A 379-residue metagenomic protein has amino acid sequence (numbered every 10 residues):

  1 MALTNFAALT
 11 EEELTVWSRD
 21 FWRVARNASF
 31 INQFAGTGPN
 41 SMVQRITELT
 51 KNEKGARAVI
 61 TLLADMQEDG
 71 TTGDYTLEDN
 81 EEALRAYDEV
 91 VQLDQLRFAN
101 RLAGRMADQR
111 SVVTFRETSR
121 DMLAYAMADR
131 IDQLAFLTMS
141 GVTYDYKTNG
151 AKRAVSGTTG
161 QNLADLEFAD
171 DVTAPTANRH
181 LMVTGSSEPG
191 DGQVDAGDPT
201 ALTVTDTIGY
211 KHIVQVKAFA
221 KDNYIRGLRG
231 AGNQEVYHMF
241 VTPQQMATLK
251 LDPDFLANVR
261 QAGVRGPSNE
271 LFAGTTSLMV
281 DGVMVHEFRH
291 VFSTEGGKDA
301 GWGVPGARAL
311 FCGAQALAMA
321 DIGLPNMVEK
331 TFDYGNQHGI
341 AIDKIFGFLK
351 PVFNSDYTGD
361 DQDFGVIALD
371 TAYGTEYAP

Functional and structural regions predicted by a protein language model:
M1, A25-N27, F98, N336 (+1 more regions): Polar low-complexity intrinsically disordered regions
M1-L93, D356-V366, D370-P379: N-terminal "assembly arms/tails" that initiate or stabilize quaternary assembly in self-assembling proteins
L3-T15, R19, Q109-P379: Core alpha/beta structural scaffold of self-assembling particle/tube/pore-forming proteins
P39, R101-L102, Y146, M319: Generic signal for short, ordered secondary-structure residues within or immediately flanking folded domains
M42-L49, K54, R97-R105, A124 (+3 more regions): Generic hydrophobic/packing signal
G55, L93-Q95, Q234, G335: Short, solvent-exposed loop/turn segments at the edges of secondary structure
I60, A64-M66, V90-Q109, V113-L123 (+1 more regions): Mobile, glycine-rich extracellular loop/lid and propeptide segments that shape or gate substrate/ligand access
E81-S111, A307, F311-A316, I322: Short acidic, glycine/tyrosine-flanked loop/strand segments centered on an H-E-D-like triad
